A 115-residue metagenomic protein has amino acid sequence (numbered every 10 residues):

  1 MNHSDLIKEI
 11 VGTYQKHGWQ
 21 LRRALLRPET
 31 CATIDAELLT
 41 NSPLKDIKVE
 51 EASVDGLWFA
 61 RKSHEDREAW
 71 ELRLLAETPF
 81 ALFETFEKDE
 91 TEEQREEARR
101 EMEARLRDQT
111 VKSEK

Functional and structural regions predicted by a protein language model:
M1, D5-I47: An amphipathic, hydrophobic-aromatic interaction surface with interspersed Lys/Arg that forms lipid/phosphate-bearing
D35-K115: Detector for the mature cores of small, proteolytically processed and post-translationally modified peptide effectors
